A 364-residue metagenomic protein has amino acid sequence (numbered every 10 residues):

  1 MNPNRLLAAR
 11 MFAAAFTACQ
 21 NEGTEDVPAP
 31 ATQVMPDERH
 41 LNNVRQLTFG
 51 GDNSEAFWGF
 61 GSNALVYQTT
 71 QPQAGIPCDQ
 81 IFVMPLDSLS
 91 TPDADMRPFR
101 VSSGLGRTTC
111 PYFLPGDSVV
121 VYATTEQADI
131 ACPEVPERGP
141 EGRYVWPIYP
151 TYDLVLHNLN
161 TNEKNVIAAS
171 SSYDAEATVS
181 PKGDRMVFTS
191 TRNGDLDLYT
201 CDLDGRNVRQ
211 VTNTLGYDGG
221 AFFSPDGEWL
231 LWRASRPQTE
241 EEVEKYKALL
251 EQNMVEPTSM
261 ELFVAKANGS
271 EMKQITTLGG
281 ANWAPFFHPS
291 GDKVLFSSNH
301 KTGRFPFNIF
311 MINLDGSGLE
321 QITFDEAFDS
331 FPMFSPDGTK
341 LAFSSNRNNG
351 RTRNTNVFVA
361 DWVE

Functional and structural regions predicted by a protein language model:
M1-A8: Bacterial N-terminal signal peptides that target proteins for export
T17-A18: C-terminal motif of bacterial Sec signal peptides marking the signal peptidase cleavage site
A29-D52, M84-R107, H157-Y173, C201-Y217 (+4 more regions): Multi-bladed beta-propeller domains
T32, R45-I76: Beta-strand-rich domains and repeat architectures in extracellular enzymes and scaffolds, especially beta-propellers
F49-D52, T69-I81, S103-T108, A123-L154 (+8 more regions): A flexible loop/linker signature enriched in serine peptidases of the S9 family
F60-G61, P115-G116, P181-K182, P225-D226 (+2 more regions): Residue-level detector of Asp-centered blade-edge/turn motifs that repeat once per structural unit in beta-propeller
L65-V66, V120, M186, L230 (+2 more regions): Hydrophobic beta-strand positions that form the internal "hydrophobic ladder" of WD40/Gbeta-like beta-propeller blades
